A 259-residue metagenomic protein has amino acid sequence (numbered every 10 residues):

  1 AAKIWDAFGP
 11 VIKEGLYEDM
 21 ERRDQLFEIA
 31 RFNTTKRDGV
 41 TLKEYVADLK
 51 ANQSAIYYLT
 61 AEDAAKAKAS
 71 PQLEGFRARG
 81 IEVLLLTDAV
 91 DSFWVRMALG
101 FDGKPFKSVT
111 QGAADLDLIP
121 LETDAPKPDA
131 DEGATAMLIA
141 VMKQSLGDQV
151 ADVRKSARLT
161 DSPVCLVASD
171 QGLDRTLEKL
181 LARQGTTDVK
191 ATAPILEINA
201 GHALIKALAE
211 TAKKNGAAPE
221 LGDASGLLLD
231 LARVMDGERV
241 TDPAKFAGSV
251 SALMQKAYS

Functional and structural regions predicted by a protein language model:
A1-S259: Conserved GHKL (Bergerat-fold) ATPase module
